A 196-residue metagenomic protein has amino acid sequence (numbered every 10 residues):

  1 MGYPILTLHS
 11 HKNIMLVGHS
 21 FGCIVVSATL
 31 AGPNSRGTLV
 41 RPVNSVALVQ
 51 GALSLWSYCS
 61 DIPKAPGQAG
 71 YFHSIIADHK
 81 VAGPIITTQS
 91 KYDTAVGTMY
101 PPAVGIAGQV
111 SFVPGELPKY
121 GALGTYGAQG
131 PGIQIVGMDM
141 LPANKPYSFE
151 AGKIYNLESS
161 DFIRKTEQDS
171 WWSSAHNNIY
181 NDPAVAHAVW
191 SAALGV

Functional and structural regions predicted by a protein language model:
M1-K12, T29-V196: Lipolytic serine-hydrolase domain surface
G18, G22, V26: Gly/Ala-rich beta-loop-alpha elbow adjacent to hydrolase catalytic centers
